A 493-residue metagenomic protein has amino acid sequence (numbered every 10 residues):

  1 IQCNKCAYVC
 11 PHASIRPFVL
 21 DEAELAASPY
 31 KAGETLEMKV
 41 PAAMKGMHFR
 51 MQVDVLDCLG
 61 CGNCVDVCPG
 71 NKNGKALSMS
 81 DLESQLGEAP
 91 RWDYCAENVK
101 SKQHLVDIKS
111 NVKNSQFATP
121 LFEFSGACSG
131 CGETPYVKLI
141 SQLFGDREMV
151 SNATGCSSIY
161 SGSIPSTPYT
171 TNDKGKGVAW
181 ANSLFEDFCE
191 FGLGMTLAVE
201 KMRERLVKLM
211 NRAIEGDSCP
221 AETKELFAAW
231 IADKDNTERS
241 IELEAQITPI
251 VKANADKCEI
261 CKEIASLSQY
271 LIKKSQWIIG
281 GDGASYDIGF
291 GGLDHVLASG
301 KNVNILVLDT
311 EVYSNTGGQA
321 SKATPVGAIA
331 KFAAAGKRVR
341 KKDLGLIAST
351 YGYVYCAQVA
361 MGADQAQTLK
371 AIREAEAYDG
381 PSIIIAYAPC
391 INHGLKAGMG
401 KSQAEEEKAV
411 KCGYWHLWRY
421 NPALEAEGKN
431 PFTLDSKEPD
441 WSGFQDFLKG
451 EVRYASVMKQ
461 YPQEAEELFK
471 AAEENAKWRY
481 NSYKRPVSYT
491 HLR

Functional and structural regions predicted by a protein language model:
I1-Q2, V19-G60, L77-Q85, V112-S125 (+3 more regions): Ferredoxin-like iron-sulfur electron-transfer modules
K5-L25, D54, N63-S84, D107 (+4 more regions): Iron-sulfur cluster-binding cysteine motifs and their immediate structural context in ferredoxin-like electron-transfer
N114-A127, N182-L193, L197, M202-G216 (+4 more regions): Conserved thiamine diphosphate
S125-T154, G162: N-terminal amphipathic, basic-rich helices that act as targeting or association modules
L143-R147, C412-E451, Q460-P462, L468-A471 (+1 more regions): Long, compositionally biased charged/polar accessory segments in the mid-to-C-terminal portions of proteins
D187-D256: N-terminal leader/propeptide and maturation segments of large enzyme subunits in energy/redox metabolism and hydrolases
C258, I272-I278, D287-V303, L308-L434: Glycine-rich ThDP/TPP pyrophosphate-binding loop and its adjacent helix/strand module within ThDP-dependent enzymes
T490-H491: Conserved small/polar residues in nucleotide/adenosyl-binding loops
